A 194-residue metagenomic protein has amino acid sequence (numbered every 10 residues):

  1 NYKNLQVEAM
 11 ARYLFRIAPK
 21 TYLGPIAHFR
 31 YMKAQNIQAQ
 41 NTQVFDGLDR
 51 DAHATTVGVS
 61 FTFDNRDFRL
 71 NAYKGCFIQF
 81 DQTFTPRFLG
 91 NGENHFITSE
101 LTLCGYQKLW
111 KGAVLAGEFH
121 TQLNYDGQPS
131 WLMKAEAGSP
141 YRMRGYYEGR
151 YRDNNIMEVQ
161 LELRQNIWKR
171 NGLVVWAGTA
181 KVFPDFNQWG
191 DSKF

Functional and structural regions predicted by a protein language model:
N1-A54, G58, E136-Y141, G149-N155: Gram-negative/organellar outer-membrane beta-barrel architecture
A39, D185-Q188: Short acidic, glycine/proline-rich loop/turn micro-motifs
G47, A54-W168, L173-D185: C-terminal outer-membrane beta-barrel translocator/porin domains of Gram-negative envelope proteins and their
Q188-F194: C-terminal beta-signal and terminal closure region of outer-membrane beta-barrel proteins
